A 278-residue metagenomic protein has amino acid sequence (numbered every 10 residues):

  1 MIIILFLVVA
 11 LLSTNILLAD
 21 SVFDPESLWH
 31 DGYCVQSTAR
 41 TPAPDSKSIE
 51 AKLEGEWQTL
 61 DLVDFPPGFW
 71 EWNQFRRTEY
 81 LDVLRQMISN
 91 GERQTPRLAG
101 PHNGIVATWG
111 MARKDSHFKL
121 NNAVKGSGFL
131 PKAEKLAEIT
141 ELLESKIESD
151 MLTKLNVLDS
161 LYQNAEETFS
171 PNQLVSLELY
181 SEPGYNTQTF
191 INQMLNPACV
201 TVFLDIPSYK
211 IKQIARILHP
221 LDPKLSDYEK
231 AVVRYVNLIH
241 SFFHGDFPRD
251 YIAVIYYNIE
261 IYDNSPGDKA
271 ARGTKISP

Functional and structural regions predicted by a protein language model:
M1-V8: Sec-dependent signal peptide recognition, specifically the positively charged N-region followed immediately by
S13-T14: N-terminal signal peptide c-region/cleavage motif recognized by signal peptidases
L18-P278: Binding-site signature for planar aromatic cofactors or substrates
